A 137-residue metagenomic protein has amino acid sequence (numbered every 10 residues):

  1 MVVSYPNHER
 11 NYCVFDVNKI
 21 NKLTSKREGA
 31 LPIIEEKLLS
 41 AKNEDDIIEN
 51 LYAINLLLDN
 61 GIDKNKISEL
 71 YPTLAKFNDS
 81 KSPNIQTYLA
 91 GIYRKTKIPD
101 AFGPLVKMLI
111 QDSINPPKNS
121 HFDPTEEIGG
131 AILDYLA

Functional and structural regions predicted by a protein language model:
M1-Y5, S25-L39, G61-F77, I98-P116: Amphipathic alpha-helical scaffolding segments comprising HEAT/armadillo-like alpha-solenoid repeats
R10-K26, E36, D45-K64, K76 (+2 more regions): Structural detector for internal amphipathic alpha-helices that build alpha-solenoid repeat scaffolds
